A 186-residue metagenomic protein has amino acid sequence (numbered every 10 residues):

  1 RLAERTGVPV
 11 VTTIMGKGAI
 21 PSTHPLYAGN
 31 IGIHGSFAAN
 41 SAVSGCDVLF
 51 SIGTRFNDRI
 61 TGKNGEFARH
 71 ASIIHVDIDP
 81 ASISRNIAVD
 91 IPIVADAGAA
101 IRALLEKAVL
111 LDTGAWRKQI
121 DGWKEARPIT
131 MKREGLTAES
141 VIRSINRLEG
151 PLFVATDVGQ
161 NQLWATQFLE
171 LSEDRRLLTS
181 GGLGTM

Functional and structural regions predicted by a protein language model:
R1-G7, N64-R69, I91-P92, F168-E173: Short, solvent-exposed amphipathic alpha-helical segments in soluble enzyme and RNA/protein-processing domains
R1-T13, V48, P151: Catalytic alpha/large subunits of respiratory electron-transfer oxidoreductases, centered on bis-MGD molybdoenzymes
G7, R69, V109, E149-P151: Short glycine/proline-enriched coil/turn segments at helix->beta-strand junctions
V11-T13, S51-I52, H75, A95 (+2 more regions): General beta-strand structural signal in soluble alpha/beta enzymes
G16-Q119: Glycine-rich, acidic loop regions that bind phosphate or pyrophosphate groups
I120-M186: Active-site diphosphate/adenylate-binding microenvironment
